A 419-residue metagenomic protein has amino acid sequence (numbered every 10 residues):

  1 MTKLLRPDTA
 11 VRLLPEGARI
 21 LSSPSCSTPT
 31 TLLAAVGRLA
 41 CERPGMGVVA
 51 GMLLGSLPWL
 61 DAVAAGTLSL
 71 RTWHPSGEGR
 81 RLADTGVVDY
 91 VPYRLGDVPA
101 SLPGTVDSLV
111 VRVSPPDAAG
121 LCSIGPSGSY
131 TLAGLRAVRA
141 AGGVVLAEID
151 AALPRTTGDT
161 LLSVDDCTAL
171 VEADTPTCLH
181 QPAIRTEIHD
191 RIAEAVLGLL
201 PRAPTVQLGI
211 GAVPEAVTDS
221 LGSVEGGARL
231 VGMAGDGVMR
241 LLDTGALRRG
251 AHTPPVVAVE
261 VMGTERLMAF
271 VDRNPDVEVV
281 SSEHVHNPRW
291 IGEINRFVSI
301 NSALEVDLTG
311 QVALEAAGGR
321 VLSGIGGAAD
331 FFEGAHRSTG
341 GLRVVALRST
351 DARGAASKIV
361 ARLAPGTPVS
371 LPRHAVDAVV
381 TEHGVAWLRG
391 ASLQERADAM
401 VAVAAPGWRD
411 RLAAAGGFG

Functional and structural regions predicted by a protein language model:
M1-G419: Conserved alpha/beta enzyme-core scaffold
